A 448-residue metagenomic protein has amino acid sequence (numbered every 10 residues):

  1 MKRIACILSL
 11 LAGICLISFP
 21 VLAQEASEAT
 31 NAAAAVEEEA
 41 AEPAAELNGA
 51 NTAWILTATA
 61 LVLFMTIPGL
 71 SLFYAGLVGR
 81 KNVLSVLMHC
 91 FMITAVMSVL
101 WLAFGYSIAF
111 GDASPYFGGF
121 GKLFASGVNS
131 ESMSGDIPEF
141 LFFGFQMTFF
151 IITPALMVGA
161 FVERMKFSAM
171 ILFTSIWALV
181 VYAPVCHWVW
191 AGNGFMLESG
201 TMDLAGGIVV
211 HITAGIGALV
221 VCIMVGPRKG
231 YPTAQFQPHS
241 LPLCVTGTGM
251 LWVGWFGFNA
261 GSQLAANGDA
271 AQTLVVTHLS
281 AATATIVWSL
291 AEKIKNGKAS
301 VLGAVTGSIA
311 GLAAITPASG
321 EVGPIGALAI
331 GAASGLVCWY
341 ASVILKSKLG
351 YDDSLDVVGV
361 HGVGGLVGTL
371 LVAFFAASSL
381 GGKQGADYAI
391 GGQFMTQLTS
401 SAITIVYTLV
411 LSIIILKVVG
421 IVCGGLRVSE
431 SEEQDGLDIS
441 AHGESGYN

Functional and structural regions predicted by a protein language model:
M1-E28: N-terminal secretory/membrane targeting signals
Q24-N448: Glycine- and aromatic-enriched membrane alpha-helices
